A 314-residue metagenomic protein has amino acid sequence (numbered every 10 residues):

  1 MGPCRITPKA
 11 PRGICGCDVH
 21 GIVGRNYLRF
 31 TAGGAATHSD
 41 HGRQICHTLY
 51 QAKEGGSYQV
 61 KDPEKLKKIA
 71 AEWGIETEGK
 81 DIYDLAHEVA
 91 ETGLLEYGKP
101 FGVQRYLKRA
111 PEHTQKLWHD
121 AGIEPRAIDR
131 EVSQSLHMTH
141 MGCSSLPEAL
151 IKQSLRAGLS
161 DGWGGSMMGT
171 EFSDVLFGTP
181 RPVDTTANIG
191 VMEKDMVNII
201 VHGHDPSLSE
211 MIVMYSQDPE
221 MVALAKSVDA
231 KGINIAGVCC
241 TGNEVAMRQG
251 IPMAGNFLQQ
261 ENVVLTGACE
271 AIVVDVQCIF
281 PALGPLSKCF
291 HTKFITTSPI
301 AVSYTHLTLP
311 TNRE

Functional and structural regions predicted by a protein language model:
M1-V245, A268: Long, compositionally biased, glycine/small-hydrophobic-enriched stretches that function as flexible linkers, tethers
T7, N198, E270-D275, L283 (+2 more regions): Signature of multi-pass transmembrane helix bundles
I22-R25, C278, L283-Y304: Mobile "lid/hinge" segments at catalytic clefts and subdomain interfaces of large enzymes
Y215-V222, P252-A254, F290-F294: A glycine- and small-aliphatic-rich helix-loop capping segment at beta-alpha/alpha-beta transitions that lines
R248-G250: Intrinsically disordered, flexible peripheral segments
P252-N262: Acidic, Ser/Thr-rich peripheral helices and adjacent loops at domain boundaries
E261, T266-I279, S287-C289: Phosphate/diphosphate-binding loops
T305-T311: Conserved small/polar residues in nucleotide/adenosyl-binding loops
